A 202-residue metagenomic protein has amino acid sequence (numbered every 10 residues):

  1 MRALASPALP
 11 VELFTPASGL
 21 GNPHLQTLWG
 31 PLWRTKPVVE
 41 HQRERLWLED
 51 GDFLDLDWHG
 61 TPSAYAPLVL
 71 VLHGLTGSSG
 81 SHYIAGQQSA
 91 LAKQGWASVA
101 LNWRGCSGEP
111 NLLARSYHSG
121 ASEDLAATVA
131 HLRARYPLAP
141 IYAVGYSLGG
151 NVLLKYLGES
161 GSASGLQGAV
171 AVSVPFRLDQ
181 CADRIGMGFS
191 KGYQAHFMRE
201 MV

Functional and structural regions predicted by a protein language model:
M1-R34: N-terminal presequences and immediately downstream first alpha-helices
R2, A134-V202: Alpha/beta-hydrolase-fold enzymes
P23-S63: N-terminal cap/lid segment of alpha/beta-hydrolase-fold proteins
A66-G74: Short beta-strand element of the alpha/beta-hydrolase
G80, Q88-L112: Conserved alpha/beta-hydrolase
A85, S89, A126, L154-G158: Short, hydrophobic alpha-helix immediately C-terminal to the catalytic nucleophile
A90, C106-Y142: Catalytic nucleophile-loop/oxyanion-hole region of alpha/beta-hydrolase and closely related hydrolase-like folds
